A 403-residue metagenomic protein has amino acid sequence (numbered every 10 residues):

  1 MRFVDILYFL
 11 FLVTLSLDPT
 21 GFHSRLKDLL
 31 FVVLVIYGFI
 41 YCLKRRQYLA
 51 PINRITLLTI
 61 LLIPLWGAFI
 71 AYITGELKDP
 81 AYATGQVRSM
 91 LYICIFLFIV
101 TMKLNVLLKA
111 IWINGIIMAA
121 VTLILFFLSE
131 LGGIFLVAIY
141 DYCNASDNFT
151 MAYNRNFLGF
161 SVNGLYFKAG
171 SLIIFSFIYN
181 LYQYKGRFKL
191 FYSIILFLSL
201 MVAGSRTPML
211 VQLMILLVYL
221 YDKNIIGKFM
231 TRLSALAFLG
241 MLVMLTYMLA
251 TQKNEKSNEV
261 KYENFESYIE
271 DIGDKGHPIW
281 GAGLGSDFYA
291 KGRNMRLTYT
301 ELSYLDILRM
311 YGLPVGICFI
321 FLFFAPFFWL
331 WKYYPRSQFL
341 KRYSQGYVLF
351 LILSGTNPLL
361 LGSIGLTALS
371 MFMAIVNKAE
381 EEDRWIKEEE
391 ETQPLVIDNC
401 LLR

Functional and structural regions predicted by a protein language model:
V4-L12, W331-N357, A368-S370: Loop-to-helix entry and N-terminal half of a specific, functionally important transmembrane alpha helix in multi-pass
V13-V32, Y48-I52, P64-L91, L125-L131 (+1 more regions): Interfacial transmembrane-helix termini
V35, Q345-L351, L360-R403: Transmembrane alpha-helices of multi-pass inner-membrane enzymes
R54, R187-F188, L213, L217 (+6 more regions): Hydrophobic transmembrane alpha-helices and their immediate junctions
I55-L65, L77-T101, A110, G115 (+1 more regions): Aromatic-anchored transmembrane helix interface
F69, I124-E130, A203, L220-N258 (+1 more regions): A membrane-periplasm/extracellular boundary helix in multi-pass inner-membrane enzymes that assemble envelope glycans
K109-L136, G159-A203, M209-Y221: Alpha-helical transmembrane segments of multi-pass inner-membrane proteins
T251-Y311, L330: Long extracytoplasmic/lumenal interhelical loops at the membrane interface of multi-pass membrane proteins
